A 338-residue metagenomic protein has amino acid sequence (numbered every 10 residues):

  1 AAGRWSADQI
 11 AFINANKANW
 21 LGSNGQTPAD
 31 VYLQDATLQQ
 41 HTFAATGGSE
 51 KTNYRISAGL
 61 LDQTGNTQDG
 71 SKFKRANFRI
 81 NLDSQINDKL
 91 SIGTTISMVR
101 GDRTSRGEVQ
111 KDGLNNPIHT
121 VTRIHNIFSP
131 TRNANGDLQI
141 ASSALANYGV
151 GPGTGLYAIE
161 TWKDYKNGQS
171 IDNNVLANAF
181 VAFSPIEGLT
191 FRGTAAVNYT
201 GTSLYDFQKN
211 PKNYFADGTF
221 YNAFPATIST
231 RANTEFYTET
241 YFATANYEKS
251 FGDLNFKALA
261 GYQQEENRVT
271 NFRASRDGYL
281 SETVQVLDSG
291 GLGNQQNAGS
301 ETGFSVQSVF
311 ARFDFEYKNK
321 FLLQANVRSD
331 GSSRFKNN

Functional and structural regions predicted by a protein language model:
A1, N14-A44, A58-Q68: Short strand-turn segments of transmembrane beta-barrel domains in outer membranes, especially the first one or two
A1-N24, N66-K74, R79-N174, R192-Q307 (+1 more regions): Surface-exposed loop/interface segments of Gram-negative outer-membrane beta-barrel transport/assembly proteins
Y32, Q40-D62, R79-Q85, G93-T95 (+1 more regions): Predominantly transmembrane beta-strands of Gram-negative outer membrane beta-barrel pores used for transport
L38, S49-E50, Q85-N87, S184-I186 (+2 more regions): Outer-membrane beta-barrel channels and translocator barrels
T42-T46, N81, N178-F180, S184 (+3 more regions): Outer-membrane beta-barrel architecture
L60-D62, L323-F335: Transmembrane beta-strand segments that form the barrel wall of outer-membrane beta-barrel proteins
T194, G261, R312-E316, L323-N326: Exposed, low-structure sequence patches enriched in small/polar residues
